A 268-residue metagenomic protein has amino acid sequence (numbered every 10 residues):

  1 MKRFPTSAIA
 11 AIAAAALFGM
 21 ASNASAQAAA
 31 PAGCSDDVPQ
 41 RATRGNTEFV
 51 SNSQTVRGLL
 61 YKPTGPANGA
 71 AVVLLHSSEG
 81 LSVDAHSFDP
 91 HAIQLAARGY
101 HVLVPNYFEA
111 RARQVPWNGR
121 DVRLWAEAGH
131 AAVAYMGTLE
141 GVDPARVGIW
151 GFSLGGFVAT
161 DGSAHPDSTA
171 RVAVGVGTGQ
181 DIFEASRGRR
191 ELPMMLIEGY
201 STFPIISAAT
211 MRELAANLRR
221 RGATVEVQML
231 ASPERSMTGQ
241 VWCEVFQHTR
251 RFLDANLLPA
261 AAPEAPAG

Functional and structural regions predicted by a protein language model:
Q27-P66: N-terminal cap/lid segment of alpha/beta-hydrolase-fold proteins
A67-G69, S77-R113, P204-I206: Short substrate-entry loop that stabilizes the transition state in hydrolases
V73-E79, E198-G199: The conserved beta1-alpha1 loop
G119-E140: Alpha/beta-hydrolase active-site loop
V142-F152: Alpha/beta-hydrolase fold nucleophile elbow
G151-G155, A159: Gly/Ala-rich beta-loop-alpha elbow adjacent to hydrolase catalytic centers
V172-E226: The feature captures the conserved acid-bearing segment of alpha/beta-hydrolase catalytic domains
R221-G268: C-terminal catalytic histidine-bearing segment of alpha/beta-hydrolase fold enzymes
